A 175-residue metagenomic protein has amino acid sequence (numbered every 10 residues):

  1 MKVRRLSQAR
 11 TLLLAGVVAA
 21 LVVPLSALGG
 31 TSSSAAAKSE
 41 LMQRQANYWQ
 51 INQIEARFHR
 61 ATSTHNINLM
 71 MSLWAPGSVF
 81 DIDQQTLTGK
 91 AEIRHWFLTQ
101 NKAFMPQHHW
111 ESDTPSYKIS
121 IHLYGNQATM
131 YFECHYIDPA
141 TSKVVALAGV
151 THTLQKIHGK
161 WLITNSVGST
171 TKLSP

Functional and structural regions predicted by a protein language model:
K2-V17: Bacterial N-terminal signal peptides that target proteins for export
L14-S26: Bacterial N-terminal signal peptides
L28-L73, F80: Short, low-complexity N-terminal intrinsically disordered segments enriched in polar/charged residues
S32-S33, S39, L147-P175: Short beta-strand edge/turn micro-motifs at domain boundaries
R44, Y48, K90, R94 (+1 more regions): Short, structured helix-loop boundary elements
F58, M70-M71, S78, G89 (+3 more regions): Hydrophobic pocket/interface hotspot
W74, Q84-T86, G125, F132-Y136 (+2 more regions): A mature extracytoplasmic/lumenal domain signature
V79, R94-S142: Surface-exposed, charged secondary-structure patches
